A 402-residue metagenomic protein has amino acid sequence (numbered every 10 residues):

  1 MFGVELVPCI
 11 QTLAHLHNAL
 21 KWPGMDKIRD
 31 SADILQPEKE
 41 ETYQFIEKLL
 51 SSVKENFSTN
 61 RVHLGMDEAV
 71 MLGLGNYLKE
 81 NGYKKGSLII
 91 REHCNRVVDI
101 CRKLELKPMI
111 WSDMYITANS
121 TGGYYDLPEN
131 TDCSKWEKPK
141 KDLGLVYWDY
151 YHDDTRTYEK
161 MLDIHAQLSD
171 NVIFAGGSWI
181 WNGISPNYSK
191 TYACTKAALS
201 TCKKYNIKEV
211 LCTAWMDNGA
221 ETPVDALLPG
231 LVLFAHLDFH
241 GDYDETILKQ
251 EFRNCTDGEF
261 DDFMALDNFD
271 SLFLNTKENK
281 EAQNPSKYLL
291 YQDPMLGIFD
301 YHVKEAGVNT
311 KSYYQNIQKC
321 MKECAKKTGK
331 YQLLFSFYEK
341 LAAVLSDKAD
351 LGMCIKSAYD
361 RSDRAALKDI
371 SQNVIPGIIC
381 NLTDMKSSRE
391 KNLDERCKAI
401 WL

Functional and structural regions predicted by a protein language model:
M1-M25: Acidic/aromatic-lined carbohydrate-recognition and catalytic surfaces of CAZymes acting on diverse glycans
G3-E5, Y43-E55, T59, K79-L402: Substrate-binding groove of N-acetylhexosamine-processing glycoside hydrolases
I10-H17, G65-A69, M114, A214-D217: Short, solvent-exposed turn/loop segments enriched in Gly/Ser/Thr/Pro and often Arg
T12-L13, I28-E80: Active-site groove signature of glycoside hydrolases
H17-K21, G75, T121, T157-Y158: Short, solvent-exposed loop/turn and secondary-structure capping segments
K21-M25, D67-M71, S178: Short connector loops/turns at beta-strand edges and beta->alpha or beta->beta junctions
